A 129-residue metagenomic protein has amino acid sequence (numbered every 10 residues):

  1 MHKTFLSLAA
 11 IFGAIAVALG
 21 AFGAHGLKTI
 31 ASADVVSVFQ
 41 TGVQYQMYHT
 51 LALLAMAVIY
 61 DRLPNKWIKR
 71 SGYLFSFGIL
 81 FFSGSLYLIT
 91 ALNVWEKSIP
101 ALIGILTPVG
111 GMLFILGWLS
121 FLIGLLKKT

Functional and structural regions predicted by a protein language model:
M1-T129: Polytopic transmembrane helical bundles with strong interfacial aromatic enrichment
